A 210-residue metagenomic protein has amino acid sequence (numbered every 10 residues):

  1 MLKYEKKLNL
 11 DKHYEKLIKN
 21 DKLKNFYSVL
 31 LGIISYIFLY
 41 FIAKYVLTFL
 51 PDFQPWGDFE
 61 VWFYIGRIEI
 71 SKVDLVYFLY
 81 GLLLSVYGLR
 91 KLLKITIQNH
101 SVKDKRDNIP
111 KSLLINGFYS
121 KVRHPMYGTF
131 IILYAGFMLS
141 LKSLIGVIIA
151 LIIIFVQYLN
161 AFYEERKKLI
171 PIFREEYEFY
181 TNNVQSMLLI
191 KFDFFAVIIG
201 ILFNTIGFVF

Functional and structural regions predicted by a protein language model:
M1-I115, I132-F210: Membrane-anchoring alpha-helices and their flanking helix-loop junctions
F118: Short alpha-helical H-box segment flanking the phosphoacceptor histidine in two-component systems
V122-R123: Conserved SAM-binding loop
Y127: Short active-site segment of divalent metal-dependent hydrolases/proteases that encodes the spacing between
